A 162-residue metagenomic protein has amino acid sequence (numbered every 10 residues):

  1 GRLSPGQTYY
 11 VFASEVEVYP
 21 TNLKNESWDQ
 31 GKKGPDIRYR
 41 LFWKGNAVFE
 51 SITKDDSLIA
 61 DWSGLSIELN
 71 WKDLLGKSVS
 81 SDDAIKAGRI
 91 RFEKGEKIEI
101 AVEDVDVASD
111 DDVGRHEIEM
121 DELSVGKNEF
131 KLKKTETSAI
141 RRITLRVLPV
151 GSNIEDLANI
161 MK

Functional and structural regions predicted by a protein language model:
G1, M161-K162: Defense-system signaling and execution modules centered on TIR/cGAS-STING-like, death/scaffold domains and their
G1-R38: C2/C2-like lipid-binding beta-sandwich modules
A13-S14, W43, K134: Generic alpha-helical secondary structure signal
V16-Y19, K44-N46, E103-V105, L148: Solvent-exposed coil/turn segments that connect beta secondary-structure elements in extracytoplasmic/periplasmic
N25-R38, I52-D56, S63, N70-I90 (+1 more regions): C2 and C2-like phospholipid-binding beta-sandwich domains
P35-A47: Extended low-complexity, serine/threonine- and proline-enriched intrinsically disordered segments
K44-A47, I90-E96: A short, structured loop/turn motif at beta-sheet edges
